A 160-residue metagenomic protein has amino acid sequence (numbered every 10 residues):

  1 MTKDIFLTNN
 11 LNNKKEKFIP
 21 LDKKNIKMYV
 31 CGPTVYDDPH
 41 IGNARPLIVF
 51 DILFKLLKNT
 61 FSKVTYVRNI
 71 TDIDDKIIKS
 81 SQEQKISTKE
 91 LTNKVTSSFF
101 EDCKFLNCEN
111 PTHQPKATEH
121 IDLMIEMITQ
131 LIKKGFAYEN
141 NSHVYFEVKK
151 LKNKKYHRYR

Functional and structural regions predicted by a protein language model:
M1-R160: NTP-dependent nucleotidyl-transfer catalytic core
